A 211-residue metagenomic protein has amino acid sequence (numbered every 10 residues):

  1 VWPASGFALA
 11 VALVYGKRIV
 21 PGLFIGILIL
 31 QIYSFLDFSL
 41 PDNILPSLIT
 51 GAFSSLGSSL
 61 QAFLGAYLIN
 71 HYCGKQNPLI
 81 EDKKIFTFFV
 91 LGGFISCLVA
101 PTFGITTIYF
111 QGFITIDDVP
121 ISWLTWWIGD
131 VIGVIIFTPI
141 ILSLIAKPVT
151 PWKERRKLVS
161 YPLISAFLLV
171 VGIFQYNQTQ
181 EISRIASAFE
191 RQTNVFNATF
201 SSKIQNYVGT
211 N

Functional and structural regions predicted by a protein language model:
V1-I114, T138-T150, P162-S165, L169-S183: Short helix-perturbing small/polar motifs within transmembrane alpha-helices
P46-F53, F88-F89, V119-G129, V195-T199: Short aromatic-rich membrane-water interface segments that cap or initiate transmembrane helices in multi-pass membrane
Y67, S122, Q192: Residues that form generic nucleotide/phosphate-binding pockets
D117-S143: Membrane-embedded alpha-helical segments of integral membrane proteins
D118-W127, L158-V159, L163, S187: Structural signal for the N-terminal portions of transmembrane helices and their immediately preceding loop/interface
W152-L158: Mixed-charge, glycine-rich, non-catalytic linkers/tails in nucleic-acid processing enzymes
L168-N211: Juxtamembrane extracytoplasmic/periplasmic/luminal helical "stalk" adjacent to the first N-terminal
